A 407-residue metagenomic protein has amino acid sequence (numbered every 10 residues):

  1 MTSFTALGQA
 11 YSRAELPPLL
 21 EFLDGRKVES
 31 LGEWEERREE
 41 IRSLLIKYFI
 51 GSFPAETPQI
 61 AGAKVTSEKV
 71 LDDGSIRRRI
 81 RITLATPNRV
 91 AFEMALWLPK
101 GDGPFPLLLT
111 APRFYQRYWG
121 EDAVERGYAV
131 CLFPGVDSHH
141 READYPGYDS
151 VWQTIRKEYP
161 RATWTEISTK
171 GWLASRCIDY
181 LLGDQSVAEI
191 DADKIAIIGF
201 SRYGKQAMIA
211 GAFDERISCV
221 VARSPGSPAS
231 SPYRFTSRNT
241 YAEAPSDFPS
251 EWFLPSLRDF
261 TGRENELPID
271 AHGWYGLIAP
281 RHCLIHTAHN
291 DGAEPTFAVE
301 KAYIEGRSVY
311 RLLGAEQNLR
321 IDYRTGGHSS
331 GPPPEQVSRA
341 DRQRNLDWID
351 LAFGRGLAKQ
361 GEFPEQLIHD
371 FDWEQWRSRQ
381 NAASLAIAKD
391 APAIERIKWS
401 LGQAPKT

Functional and structural regions predicted by a protein language model:
M1-E93, K100-G103, E215, A279-T407: Alpha/beta-hydrolase-fold serine-hydrolase catalytic core, especially in secreted/extracellular enzymes
P87, P112-R117, S201-R202: Short beta->alpha connector loops
G103-D193, A229, Y233-R234: Cap/lid segment of the alpha/beta-hydrolase catalytic domain
L107-T110, A129-P134, A196-I198, C219-A222 (+2 more regions): Structural recognition of the beta-strand scaffold that forms the well-ordered cores of secreted hydrolase catalytic
E121, M208-I209, G276: Alpha-helical segments flanking ligand/cofactor-binding loops in enzyme cores
T169-K170, R176-Y180, I197-F200, A222 (+5 more regions): Extended catalytic-interface subdomain
R176-T240, R263: Primarily recognizes the serine-hydrolase "nucleophile elbow" in alpha/beta-hydrolase and SGNH/GDSL folds
A222-W274, P295-Y303, V309-E316: Mobile cap/lid helix-loop segments that gate and shape the active-site cleft of serine hydrolases
